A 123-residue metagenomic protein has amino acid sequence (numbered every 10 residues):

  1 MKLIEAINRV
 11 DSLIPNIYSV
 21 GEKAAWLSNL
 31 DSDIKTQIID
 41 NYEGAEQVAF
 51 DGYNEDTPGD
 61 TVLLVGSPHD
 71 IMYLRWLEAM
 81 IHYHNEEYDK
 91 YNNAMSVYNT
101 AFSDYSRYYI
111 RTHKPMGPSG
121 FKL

Functional and structural regions predicted by a protein language model:
M1-V62, T100-L123: Conserved short "hinge" loops at termini or chain/domain junctions
Y18, H82-E86: Residues in soluble alpha-helical coiled-coils and helical-bundle/repeat scaffolds
V62-I71: Structural motif
I71-Y83: Short, hydrophobic/amphipathic alpha-helical patches that form generic packing surfaces within helical domains
E86-M95: Short conserved catalytic/interaction loops centered on acidic-Pro-aromatic/His motifs
